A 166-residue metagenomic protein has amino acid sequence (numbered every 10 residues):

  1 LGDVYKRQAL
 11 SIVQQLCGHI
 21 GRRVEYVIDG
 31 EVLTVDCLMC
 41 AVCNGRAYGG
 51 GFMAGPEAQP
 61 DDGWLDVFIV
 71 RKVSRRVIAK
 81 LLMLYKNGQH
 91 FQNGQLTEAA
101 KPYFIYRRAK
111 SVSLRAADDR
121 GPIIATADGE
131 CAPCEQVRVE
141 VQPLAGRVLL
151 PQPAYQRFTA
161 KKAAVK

Functional and structural regions predicted by a protein language model:
L1-Y5: Short, small-residue-biased leader/transition segments that mark boundaries at the very start of proteins
K6-H19, K80-Y85: A transmembrane-helix-recognition feature enriched in membrane-embedded lipid enzymes and envelope glyco-/phospholipid
A9-V13, G21-D29, G50-G55, L96-A100 (+1 more regions): Glycine-rich, charged/polar anion/phosphate-binding loops that engage phosphate groups from diverse ligands
S11, L38, Q59: Glycine-rich, aromatic-lined ligand/substrate-binding cores of catalytic and carbohydrate-binding domains
Q14-C17, L38-G45: Active-site-proximal catalytic alpha-helix in oxidoreductases
I28-D29, T34, Q59, I69-K166: ATP/nucleoside-binding phosphotransfer catalytic cores, i.e., glycine-rich phosphate-binding loops
A41-P56, C131: Glycine-rich phosphate/pyrophosphate-binding beta-alpha loops
D62-L65: Interdomain hinge/lid region at the active-site interface of Rossmann-like NAD(P)-dependent oxidoreductases
